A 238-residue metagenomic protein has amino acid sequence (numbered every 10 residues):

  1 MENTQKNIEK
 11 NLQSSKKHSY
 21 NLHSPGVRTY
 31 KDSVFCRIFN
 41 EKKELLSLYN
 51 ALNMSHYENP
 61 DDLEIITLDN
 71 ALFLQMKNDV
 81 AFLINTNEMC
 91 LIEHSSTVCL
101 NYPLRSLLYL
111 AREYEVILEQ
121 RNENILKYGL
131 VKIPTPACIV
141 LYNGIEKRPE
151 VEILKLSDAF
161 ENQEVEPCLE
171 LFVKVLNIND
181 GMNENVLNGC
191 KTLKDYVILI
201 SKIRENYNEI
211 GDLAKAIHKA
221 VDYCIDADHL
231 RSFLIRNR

Functional and structural regions predicted by a protein language model:
E2-R238: Elongated, amphipathic alpha-helical interaction scaffolds
